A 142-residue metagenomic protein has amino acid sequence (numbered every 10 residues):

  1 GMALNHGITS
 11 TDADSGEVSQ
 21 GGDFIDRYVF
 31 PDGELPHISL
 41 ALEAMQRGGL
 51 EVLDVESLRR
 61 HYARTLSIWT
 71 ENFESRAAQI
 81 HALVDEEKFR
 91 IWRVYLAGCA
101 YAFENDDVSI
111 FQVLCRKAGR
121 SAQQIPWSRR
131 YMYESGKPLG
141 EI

Functional and structural regions predicted by a protein language model:
G1-T9: Conserved beta-strand signature within the Rossmann-like core of class I S-adenosyl-L-methionine
I8-A122, G136: Substrate-binding/catalytic lobe of Class I Rossmann-like enzymes that use SAM or dcSAM, i.e., the mid-to-C-terminal
W127-I142: Short, cationic low-complexity segments
